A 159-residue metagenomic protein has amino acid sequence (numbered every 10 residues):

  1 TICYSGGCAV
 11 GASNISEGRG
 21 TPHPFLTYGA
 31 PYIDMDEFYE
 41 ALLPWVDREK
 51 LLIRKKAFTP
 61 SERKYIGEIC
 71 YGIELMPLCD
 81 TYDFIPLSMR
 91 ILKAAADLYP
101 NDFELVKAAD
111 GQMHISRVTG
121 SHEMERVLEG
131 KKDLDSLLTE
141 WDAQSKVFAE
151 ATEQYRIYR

Functional and structural regions predicted by a protein language model:
T1-D47: C-terminal and late-domain segments of enzyme folds
T1-S16, G29, F84, R126-A151 (+1 more regions): Charge-biased, low-complexity intrinsically disordered regions
G29-T139: Conserved functional hotspot residues or short segments at active or partner-binding sites across diverse domains
